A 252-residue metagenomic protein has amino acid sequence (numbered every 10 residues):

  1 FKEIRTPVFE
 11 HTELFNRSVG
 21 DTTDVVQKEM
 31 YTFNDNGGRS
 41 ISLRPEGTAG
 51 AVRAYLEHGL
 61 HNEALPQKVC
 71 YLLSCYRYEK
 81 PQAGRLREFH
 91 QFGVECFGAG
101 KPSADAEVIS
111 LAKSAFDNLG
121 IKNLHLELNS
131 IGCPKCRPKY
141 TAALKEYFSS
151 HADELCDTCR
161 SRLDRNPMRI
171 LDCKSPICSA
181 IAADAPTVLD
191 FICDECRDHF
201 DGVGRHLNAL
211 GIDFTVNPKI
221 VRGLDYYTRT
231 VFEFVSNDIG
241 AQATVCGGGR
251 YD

Functional and structural regions predicted by a protein language model:
F1-D252: TRNA-recognition modules of translation machinery and tRNA-sensing kinases, especially anticodon-binding
